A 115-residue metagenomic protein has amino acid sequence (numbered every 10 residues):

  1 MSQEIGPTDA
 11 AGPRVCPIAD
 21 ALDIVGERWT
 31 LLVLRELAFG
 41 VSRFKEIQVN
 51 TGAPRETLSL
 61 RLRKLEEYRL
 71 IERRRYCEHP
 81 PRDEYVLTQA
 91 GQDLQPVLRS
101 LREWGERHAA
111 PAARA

Functional and structural regions predicted by a protein language model:
M1-P13: N-terminal intrinsically disordered/low-complexity leader segments
G12-T57, E78, V86: N-terminal helix-turn-helix DNA-binding core of bacterial DNA-binding proteins
G26, C77-S100: Basic, amphipathic "hinge/linker" alpha-helix immediately C-terminal to the N-terminal HTH DNA-binding motif
W29, R69-L70: Glycine-centered, phosphate/nucleic-acid-interacting loop/turn motifs that mediate DNA/RNA or nucleotide
R61: Residues within the DNA-recognition helix of helix-turn-helix
D93-A115: Amphipathic alpha-helical dimerization/coiled-coil segments that flank or bridge DNA-binding/regulatory modules
